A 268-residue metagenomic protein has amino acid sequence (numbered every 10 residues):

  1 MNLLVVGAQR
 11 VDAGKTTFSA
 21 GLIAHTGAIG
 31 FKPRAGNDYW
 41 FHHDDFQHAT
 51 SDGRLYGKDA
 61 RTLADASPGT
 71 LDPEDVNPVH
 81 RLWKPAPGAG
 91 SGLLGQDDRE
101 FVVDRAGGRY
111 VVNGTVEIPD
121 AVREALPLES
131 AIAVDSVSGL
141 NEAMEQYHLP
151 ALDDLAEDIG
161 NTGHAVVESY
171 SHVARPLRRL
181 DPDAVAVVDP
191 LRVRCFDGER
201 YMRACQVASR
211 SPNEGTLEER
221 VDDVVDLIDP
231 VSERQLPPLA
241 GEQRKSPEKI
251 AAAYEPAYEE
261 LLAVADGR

Functional and structural regions predicted by a protein language model:
N2-R268: Flexible phosphate-sensing "switch/lid" loops adjacent to ATP/NTP-binding sites across phosphate-transfer
